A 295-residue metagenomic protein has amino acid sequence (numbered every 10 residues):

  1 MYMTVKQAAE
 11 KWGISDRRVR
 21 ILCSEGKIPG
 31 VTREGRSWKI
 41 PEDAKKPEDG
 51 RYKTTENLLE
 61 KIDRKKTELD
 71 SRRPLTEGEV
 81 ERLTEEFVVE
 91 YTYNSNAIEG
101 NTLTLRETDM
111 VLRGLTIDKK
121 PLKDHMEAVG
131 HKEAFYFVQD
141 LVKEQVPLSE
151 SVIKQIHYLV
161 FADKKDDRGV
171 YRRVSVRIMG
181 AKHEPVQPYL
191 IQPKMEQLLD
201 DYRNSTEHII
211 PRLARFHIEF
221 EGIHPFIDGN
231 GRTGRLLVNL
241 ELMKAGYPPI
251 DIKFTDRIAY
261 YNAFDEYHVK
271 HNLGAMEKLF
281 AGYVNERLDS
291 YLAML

Functional and structural regions predicted by a protein language model:
M1-I28, R36-D228, R232-L295: FIC/Doc superfamily catalytic core
T32: Double-stranded DNA-binding cores of transcription factors and transposases
